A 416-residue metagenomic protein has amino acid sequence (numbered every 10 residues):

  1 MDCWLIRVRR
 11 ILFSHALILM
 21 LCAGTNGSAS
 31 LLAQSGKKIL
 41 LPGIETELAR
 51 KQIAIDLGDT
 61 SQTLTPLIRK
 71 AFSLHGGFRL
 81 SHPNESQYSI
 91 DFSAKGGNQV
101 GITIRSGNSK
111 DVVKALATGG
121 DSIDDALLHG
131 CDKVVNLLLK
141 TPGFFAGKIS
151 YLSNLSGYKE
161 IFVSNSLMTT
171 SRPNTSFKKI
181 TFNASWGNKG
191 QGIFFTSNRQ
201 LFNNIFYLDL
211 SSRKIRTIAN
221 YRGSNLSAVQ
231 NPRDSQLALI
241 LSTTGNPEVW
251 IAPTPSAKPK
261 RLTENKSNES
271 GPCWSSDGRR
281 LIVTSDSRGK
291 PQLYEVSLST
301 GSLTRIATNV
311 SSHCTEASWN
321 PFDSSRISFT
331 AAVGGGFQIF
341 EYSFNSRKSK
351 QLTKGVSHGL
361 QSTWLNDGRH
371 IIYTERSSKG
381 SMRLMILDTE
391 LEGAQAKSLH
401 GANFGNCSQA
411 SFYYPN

Functional and structural regions predicted by a protein language model:
M1-V8: N-terminal secretory signal peptides that target proteins for export/translocation
F13, L17-L21: Hydrophobic helical h-region of N-terminal Sec-dependent signal peptides in bacterial secretory/periplasmic proteins
L21-S30: C-terminal segment of classical bacterial N-terminal signal peptides
Q34-L40, T46-N416: Sequence signature of WD/YWTD-type beta-propeller architectures
